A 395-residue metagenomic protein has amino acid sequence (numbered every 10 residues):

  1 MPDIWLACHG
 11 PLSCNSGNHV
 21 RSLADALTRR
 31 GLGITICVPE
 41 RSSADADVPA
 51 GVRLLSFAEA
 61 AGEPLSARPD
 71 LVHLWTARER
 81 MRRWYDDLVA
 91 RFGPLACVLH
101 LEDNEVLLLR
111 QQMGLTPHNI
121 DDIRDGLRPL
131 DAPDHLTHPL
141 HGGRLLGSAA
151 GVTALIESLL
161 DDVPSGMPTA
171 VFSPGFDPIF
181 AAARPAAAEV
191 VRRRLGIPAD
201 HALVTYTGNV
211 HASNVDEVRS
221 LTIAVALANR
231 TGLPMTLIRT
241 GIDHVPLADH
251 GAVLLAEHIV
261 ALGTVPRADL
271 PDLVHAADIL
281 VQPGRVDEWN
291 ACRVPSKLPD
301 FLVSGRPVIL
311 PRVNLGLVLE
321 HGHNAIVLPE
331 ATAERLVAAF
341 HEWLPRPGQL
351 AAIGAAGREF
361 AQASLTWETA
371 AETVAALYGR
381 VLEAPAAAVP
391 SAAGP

Functional and structural regions predicted by a protein language model:
M1-A46, A67, F92, G151 (+2 more regions): N-terminal subdomain of nucleotide-sugar transferases
L12-C14, N18, S213-R219, P266-A268 (+3 more regions): Nucleotide-sugar-dependent
L55-G62, I242-P246, I259-H275, A331: Conserved active-site histidine-acidic residue motif and adjacent donor-binding/catalytic loop of glycosyltransferases
P64-M81, G93-H100: Short N-terminal targeting/anchoring amphipathic segment
R124-A187: Donor nucleotide-sugar binding/catalytic pocket of nucleotide-sugar-dependent glycosyltransferases
F176-G251, A261-A268: Conserved catalytic-core segment of nucleotide-activated headgroup transferases in glycan assembly
H321-G322, I326-A333, E342-G348, A363: Conserved acidic donor-binding segment of nucleotide-sugar-dependent glycosyltransferases
E342, Q349-S364, T373-A376, R380: A short, well-ordered alpha-helix in the C-terminal region of glycosyltransferases
